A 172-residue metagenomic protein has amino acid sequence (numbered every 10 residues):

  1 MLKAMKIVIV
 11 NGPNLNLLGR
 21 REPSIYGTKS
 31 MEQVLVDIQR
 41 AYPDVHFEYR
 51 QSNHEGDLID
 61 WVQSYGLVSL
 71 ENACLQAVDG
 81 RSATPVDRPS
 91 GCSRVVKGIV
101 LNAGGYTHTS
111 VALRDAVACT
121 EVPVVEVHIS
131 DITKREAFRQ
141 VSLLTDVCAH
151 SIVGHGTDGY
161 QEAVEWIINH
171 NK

Functional and structural regions predicted by a protein language model:
K3-I7: Extreme N-terminal starter segment of soluble prokaryotic enzymes
V8-N11, I129-L143: Mobile beta-alpha loop/short-helix "lid" or hinge segments that flank ligand
L17-E32: Glycine- and acidic-residue-enriched helix-capping/strand-helix junction motifs
V45-G56: Short beta->alpha junction loops
L67-V95: Intrinsically disordered, low-complexity domain-flanking/linker segments in eukaryotic proteins, enriched
R94-E136: Mid-chain, well-packed structural core segment of small domains
R139-T157: Short beta-strand elements at the ligand-binding edges of bilobed clamshell
V153-K172: A charged, well-structured terminal subsegment
